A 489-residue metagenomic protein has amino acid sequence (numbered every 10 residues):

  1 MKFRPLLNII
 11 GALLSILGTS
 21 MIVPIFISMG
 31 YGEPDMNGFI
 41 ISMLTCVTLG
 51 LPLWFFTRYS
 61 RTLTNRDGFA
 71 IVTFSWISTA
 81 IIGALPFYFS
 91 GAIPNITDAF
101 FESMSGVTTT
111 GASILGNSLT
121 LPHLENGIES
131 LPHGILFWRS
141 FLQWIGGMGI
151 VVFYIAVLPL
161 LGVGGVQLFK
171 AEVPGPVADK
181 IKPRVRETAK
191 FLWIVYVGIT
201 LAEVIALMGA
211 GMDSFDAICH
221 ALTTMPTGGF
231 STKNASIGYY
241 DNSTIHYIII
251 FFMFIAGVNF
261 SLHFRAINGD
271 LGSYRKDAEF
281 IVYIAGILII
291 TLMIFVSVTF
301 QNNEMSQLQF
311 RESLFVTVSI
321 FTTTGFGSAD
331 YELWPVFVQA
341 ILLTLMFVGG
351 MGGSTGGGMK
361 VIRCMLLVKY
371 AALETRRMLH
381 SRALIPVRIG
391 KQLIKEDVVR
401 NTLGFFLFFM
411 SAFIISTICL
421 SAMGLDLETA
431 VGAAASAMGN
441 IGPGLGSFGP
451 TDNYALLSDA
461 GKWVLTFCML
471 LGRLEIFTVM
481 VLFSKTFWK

Functional and structural regions predicted by a protein language model:
M1-K489: Membrane-proximal intracellular helices of multi-pass ion channels
